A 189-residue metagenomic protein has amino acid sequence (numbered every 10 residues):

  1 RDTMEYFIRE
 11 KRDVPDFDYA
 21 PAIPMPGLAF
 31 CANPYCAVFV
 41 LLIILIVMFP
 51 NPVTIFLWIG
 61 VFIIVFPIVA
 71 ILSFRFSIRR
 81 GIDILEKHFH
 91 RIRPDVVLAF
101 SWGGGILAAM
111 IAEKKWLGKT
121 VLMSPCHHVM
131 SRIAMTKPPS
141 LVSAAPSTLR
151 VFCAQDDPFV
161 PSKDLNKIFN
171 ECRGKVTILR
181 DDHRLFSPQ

Functional and structural regions predicted by a protein language model:
R1-R93: Active-site catalytic motif of lipid deacylating hydrolases and related acyltransferases
A20-M25, V121-M130, A154-D156, D181: Active-site nucleophile loop of the alpha/beta-hydrolase fold
N33, S73-F74, P125-P146: Flexible "cap/lid" loop of the alpha/beta hydrolase fold
L98-A108: Gly/Ala-rich beta-loop-alpha elbow adjacent to hydrolase catalytic centers
K114-K115, P138-P146, F169-C172: Short, conserved loop/helix-junction motifs that constitute active-site signature segments in enzyme catalytic cores
A144-P146, R150-C153, D157: Short beta-strand/loop motif that positions the catalytic acidic residue of the alpha/beta-hydrolase fold
P158-D164, F186: Conserved alpha/beta-hydrolase "acid-adjacent" motif
D181-Q189: Catalytic histidine-centered segment of alpha/beta-hydrolase-like enzymes
